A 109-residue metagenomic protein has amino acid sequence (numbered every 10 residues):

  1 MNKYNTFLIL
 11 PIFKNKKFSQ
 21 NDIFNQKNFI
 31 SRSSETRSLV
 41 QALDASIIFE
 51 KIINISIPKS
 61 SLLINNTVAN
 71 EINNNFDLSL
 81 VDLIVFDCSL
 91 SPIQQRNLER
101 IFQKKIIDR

Functional and structural regions predicted by a protein language model:
M1-R109: N-terminal accessory targeting/assembly segments
